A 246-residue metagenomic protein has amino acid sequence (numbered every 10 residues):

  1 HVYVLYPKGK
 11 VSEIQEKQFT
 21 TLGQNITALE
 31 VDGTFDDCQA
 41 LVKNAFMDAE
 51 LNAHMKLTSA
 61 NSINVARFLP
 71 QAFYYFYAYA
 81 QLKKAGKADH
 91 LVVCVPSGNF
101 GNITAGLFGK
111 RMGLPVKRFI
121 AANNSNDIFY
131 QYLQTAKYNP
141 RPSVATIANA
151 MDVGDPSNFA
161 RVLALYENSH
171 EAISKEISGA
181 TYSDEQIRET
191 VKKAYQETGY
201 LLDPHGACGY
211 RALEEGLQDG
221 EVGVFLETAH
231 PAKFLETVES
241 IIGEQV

Functional and structural regions predicted by a protein language model:
H1-V246: PLP-dependent amino-acid enzyme catalytic core
